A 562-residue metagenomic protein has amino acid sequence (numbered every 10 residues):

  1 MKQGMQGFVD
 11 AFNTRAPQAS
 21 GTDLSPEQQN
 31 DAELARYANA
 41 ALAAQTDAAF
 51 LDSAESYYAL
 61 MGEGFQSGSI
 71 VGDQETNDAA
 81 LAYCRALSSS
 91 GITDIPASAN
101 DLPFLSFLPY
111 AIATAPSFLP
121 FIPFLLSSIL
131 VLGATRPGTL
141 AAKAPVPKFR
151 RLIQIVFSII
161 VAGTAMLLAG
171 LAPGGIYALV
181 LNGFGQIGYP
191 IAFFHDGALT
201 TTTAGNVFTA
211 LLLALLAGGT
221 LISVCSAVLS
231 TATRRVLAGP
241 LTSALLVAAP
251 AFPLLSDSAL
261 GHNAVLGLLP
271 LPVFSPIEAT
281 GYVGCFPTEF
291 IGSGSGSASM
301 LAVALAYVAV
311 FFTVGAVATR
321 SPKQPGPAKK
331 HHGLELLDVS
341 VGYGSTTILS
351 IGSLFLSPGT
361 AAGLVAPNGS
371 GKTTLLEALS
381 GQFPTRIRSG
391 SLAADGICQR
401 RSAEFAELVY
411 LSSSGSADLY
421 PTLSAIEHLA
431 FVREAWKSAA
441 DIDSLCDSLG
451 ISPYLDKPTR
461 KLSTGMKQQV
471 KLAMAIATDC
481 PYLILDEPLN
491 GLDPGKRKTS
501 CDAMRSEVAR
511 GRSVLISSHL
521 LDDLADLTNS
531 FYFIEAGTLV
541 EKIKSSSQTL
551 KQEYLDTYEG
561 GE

Functional and structural regions predicted by a protein language model:
I92-L102, G183-G205, L246-G326, T557-G560: Terminal transmembrane helical anchor/hairpin motif
T93-S128, F157-A227, T231: Secretory targeting signals
V365-P367: The feature captures the beta-strand-to-loop junction immediately N-terminal to the Walker
S380: Helix-to-loop junction immediately C-terminal to a conserved catalytic motif
T385-F405, E541: Conserved ABC transporter NBD signature motif
L411, P421-A435: Q-loop/switch helix immediately C-terminal to the Walker
A430, A439-L455: Conserved ABC ATPase "signature" region
